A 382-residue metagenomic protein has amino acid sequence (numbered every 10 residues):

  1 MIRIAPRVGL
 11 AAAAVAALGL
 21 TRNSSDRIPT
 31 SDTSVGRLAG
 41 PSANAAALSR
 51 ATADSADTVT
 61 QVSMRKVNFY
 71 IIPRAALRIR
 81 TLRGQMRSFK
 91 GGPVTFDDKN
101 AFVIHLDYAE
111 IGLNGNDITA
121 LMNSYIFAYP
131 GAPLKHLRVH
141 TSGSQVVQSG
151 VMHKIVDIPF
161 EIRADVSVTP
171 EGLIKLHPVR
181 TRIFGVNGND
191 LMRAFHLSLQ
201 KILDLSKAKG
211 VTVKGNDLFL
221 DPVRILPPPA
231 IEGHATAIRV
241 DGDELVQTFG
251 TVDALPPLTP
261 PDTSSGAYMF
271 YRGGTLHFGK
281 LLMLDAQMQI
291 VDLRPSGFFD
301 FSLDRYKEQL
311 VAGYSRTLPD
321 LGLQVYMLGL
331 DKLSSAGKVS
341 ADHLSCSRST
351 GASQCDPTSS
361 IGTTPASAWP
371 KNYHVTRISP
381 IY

Functional and structural regions predicted by a protein language model:
M1-G9: Bacterial N-terminal signal peptides that target proteins for export
L10-L18, R37: Hydrophobic alpha-helical targeting segments used for export or membrane insertion
V15-T30, A45: Bacterial Sec-dependent signal peptides at the C-terminal "C-region" and cleavage site
P29-Y382: Extracellular/lumenal and peripheral-membrane lipid-interaction modules
